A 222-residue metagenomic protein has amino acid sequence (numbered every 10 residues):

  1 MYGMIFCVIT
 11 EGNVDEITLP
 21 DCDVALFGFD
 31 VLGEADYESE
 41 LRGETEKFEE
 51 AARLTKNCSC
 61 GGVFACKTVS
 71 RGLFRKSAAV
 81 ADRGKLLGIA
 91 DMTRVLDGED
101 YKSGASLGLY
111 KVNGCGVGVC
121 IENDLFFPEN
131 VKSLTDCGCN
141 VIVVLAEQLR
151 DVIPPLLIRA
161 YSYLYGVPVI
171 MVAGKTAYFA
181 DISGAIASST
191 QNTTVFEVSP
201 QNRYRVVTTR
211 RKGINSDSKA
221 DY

Functional and structural regions predicted by a protein language model:
M1-G12, C115-D124, V143: Active-site-proximal beta-strand elements of phosphoester/diester hydrolases
I5-V8, F64, D91, V119 (+1 more regions): Structural signal for conserved beta-strand scaffold positions within catalytic alpha/beta enzyme cores
V8-V14, T68-S70, E122-F127, Q148-R150 (+1 more regions): Short beta->alpha connector loops
G12-R83, R150, P154-R159, Y163-V167: Cys-nucleophile CN-hydrolase/nitrilase-fold catalytic domain and related Cys-dependent amidase chemistry that acts on
F29, R94, A146: Residues that line or immediately flank small-molecule/substrate-binding pockets and catalytic motifs
R42-G61, F126-F196: CN hydrolase (nitrilase-like) catalytic-core segments centered on the catalytic cysteine and neighboring Lys/Glu
S70-C137, L156-L157, L164, R203-N215 (+1 more regions): Active-site catalytic loop in hydrolytic enzyme cores
A177-Y222: Long hydrophobic alpha-helical segments typical of transmembrane helices together with their membrane-interfacial
